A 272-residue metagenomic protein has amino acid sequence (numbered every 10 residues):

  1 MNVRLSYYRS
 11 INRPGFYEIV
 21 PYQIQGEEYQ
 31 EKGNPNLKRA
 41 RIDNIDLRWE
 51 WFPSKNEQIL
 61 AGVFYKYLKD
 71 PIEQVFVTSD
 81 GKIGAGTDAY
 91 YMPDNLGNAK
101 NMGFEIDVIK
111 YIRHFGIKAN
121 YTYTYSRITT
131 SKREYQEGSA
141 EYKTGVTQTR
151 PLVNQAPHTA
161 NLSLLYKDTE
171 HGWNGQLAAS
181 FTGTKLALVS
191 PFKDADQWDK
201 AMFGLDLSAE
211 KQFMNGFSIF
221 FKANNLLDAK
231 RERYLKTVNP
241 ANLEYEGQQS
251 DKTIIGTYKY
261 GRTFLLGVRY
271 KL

Functional and structural regions predicted by a protein language model:
M1-N44, Y65-D94, K132, A178-F192 (+1 more regions): Surface-exposed extracellular loop regions of Gram-negative outer-membrane beta-barrel proteins, predominantly
M1-R9, I45-P53, E57-Y65, F104-K110 (+6 more regions): Membrane-embedded beta-strands that build the outer-membrane beta-barrel scaffold
N12-P14, W49-Q58, G81-A85, S139-V153 (+3 more regions): Short secondary-structure transition/capping segments
Q25-G26, P35-R41, D94-K100, I109 (+3 more regions): Replace "Gram-negative outer membrane beta-barrel proteins" with "bacterial and organellar outer membrane beta-barrel
F64-L68, T87-V189: Gram-negative outer-membrane beta-barrel transporters
P157-T159, M202-G204, L227: Short connector loops at helix/strand junctions that flank enzyme active sites, especially segments positioning acidic
F181-L188, E210-L272: C-terminal beta-signal and adjacent terminal beta-strands/loops of Gram-negative outer-membrane beta-barrel proteins
